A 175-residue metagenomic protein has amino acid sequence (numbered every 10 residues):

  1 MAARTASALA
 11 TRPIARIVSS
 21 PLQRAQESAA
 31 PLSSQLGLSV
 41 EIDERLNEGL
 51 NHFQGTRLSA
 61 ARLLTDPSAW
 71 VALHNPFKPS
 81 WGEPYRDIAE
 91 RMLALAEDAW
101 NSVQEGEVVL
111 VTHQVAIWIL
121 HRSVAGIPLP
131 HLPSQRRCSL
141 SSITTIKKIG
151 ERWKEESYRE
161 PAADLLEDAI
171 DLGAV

Functional and structural regions predicted by a protein language model:
M1-S39: Active-site-proximal alpha-helix that buttresses catalytic centers in soluble enzyme cores
L9-P13, A99-G106: Glycine-rich phosphate-binding loop signature in dinucleotide/nucleotide-binding domains
S19-S20, E90, V111-T112: Short beta-strand scaffold positions
L22, Y85, A89-L93: Amphipathic, non-transmembrane alpha-helical scaffold segments
R24-Q26, G49, A116-W118: Short, active-site-adjacent cap segments at secondary-structure transitions
L38-I42, E48-A60, Q104-G106, R122-V175: Acidic, low-complexity terminal tails and accessory targeting/binding regions of phosphate-metabolizing enzymes
D66-D87: Short glycine/proline- and acidic residue-enriched helix-loop micro-motifs that form flexible lids or anion-recognition
Q104-Q114: Generic beta-sheet signal
